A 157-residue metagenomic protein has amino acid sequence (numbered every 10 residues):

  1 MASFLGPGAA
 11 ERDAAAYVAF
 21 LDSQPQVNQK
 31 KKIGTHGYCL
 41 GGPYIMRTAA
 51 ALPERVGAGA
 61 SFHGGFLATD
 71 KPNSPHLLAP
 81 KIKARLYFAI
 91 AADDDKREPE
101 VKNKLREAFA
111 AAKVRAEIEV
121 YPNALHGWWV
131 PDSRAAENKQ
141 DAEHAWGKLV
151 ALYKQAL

Functional and structural regions predicted by a protein language model:
M1-L157: N-terminal cap/leader regions of alpha/beta-hydrolase-fold enzymes, predominantly small-molecule hydrolases
